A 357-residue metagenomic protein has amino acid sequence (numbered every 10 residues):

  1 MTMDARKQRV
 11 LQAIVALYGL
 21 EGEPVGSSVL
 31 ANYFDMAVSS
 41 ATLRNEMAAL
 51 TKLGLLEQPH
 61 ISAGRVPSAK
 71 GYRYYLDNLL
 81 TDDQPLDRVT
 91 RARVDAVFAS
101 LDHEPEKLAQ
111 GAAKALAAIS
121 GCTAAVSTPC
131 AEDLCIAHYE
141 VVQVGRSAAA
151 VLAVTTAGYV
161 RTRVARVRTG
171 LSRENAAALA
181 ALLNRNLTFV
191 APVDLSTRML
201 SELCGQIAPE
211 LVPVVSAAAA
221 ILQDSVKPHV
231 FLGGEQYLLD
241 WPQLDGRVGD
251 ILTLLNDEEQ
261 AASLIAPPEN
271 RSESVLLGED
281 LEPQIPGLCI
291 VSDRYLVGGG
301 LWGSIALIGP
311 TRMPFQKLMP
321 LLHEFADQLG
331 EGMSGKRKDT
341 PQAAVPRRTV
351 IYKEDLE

Functional and structural regions predicted by a protein language model:
M1, L80-D82: Generic N-terminal leader/targeting and pre-domain segments
M1-Q12: Short alpha-helical segments that sit at the start of domains
A16-E23: Short helix-capping/hinge SLiMs at alpha-helix to coil transitions
V25-L80: N-terminal helix-turn-helix
D83-E357: Intrinsically disordered, acidic Ser/Thr/Pro-rich low-complexity regulatory segments
